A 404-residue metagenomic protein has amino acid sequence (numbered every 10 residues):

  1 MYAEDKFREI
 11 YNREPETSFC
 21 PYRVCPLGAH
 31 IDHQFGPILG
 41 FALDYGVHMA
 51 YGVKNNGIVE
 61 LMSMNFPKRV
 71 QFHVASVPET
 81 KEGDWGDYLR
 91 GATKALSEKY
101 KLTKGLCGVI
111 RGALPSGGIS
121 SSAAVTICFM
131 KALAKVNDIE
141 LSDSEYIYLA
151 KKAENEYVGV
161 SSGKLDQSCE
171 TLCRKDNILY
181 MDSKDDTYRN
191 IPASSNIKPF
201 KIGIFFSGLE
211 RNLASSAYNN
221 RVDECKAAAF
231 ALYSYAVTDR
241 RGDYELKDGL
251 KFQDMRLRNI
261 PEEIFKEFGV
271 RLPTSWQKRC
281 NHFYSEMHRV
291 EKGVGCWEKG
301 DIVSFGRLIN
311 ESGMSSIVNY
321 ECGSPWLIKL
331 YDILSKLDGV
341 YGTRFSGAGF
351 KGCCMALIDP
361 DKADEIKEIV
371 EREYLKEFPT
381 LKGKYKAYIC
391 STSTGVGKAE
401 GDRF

Functional and structural regions predicted by a protein language model:
M1-L27, H48-E82, N177-G342, L357-F404: C-terminal nucleotide
M1-P37, Q71-S76, K81-I197, K336-L337 (+1 more regions): Gly/Ser-rich oxyanion-binding loop with an adjacent helix/lid that shapes the negatively charged ligand pocket
F35-A42, R221-V222: Short Gly/aromatic-enriched secondary-structure transition segments
A42-D44, K54, R174: A short, compositionally biased micro-patch
A123-T126, C353-I358: FabD-like malonyl-/acyl-CoA
F350: Glycine-rich phosphate-binding loop
